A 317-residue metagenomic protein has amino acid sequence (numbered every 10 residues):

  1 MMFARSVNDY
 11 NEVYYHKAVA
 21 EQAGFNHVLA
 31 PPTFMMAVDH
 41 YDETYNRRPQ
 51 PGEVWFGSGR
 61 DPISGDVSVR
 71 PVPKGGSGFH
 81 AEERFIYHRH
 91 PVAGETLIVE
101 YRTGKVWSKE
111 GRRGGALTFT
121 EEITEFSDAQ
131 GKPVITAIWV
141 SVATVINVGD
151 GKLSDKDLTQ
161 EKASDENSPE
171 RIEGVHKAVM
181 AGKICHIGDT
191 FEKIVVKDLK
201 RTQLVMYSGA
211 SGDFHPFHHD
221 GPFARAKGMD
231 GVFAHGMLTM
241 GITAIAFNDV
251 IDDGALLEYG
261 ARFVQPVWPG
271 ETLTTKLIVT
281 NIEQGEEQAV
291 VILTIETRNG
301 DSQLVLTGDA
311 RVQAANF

Functional and structural regions predicted by a protein language model:
M1-E82, V148-A255: Hot-dog-fold acyl-thioester-processing enzymes
F3-R5, M36, F85, W139 (+2 more regions): Generic structural hydrophobic/aromatic packing signal, biased to beta-strands
A18, A116, Q203, P222 (+3 more regions): Residue-level detector of alpha-helical recognition elements and their boundaries
F79-K193, V267-F317: HotDog/MaoC-like acyl-thioester-processing domains
G231, L238-I282, R298-G300: Catalytic-pocket segment enriched in acidic/His residues
